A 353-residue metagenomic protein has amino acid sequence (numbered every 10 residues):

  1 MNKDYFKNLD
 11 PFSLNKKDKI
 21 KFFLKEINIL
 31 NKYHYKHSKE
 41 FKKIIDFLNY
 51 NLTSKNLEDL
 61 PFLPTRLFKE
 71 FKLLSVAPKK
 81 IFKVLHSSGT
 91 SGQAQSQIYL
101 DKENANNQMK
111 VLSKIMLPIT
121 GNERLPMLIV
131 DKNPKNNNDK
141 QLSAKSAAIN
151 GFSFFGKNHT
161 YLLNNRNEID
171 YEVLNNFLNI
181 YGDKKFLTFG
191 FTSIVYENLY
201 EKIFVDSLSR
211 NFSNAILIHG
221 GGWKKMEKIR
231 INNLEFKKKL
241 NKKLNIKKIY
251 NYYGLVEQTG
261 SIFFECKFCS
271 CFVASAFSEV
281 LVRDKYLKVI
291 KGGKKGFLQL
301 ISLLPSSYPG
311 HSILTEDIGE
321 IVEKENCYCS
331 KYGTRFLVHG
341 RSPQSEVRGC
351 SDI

Functional and structural regions predicted by a protein language model:
M1-L14, K21-K32, D139-K140, I149-I353: Active-site glycine/GP-rich loop and adjacent strand/helix microenvironment that borders small-molecule binding pockets
K17, K21, K32-K36, E40-H86 (+4 more regions): Active-site diphosphate/adenylate-binding microenvironment
Y50, Q93, N122, N245-K247 (+1 more regions): Short, well-ordered coil loops that connect the C-terminus of an alpha-helix to the N-terminus of a beta-strand
D59, K83, L125-P126, K184 (+2 more regions): A generic secondary-structure signal marking the coil-to-beta-strand transition
S88-S91, T192: Ser/Thr-centric signal marking residues that sit in or immediately flank functional binding/regulatory motifs
S91, Q108-N165: Internal, well-ordered alpha/beta segment that forms a basic, Gly-enriched binding/recognition surface
Q93, P134, G222-K225: A short, flexible beta-alpha/helix-coil linker loop
Q97-N106, L142-S146, I203: "Short basic amphipathic alpha-helical interaction patches in structured regions
